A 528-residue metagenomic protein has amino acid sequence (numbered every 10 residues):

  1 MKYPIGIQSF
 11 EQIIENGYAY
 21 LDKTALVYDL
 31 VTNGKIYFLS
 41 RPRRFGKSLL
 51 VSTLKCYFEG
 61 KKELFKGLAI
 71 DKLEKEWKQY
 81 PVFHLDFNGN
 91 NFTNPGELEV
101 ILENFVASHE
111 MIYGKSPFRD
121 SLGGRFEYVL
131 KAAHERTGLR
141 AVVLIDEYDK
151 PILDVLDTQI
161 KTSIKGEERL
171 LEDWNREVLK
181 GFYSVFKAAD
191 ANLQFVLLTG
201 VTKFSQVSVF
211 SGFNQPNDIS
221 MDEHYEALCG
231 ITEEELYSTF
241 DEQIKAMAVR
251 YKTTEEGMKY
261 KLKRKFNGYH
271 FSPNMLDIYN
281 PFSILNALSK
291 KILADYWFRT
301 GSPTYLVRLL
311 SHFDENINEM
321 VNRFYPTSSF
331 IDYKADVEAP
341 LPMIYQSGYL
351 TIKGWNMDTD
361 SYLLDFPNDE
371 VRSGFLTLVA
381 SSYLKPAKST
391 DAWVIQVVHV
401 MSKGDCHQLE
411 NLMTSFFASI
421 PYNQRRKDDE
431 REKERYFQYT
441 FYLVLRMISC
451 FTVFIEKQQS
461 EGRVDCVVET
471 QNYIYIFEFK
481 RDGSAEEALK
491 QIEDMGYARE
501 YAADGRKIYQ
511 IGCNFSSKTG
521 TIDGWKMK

Functional and structural regions predicted by a protein language model:
M1-K433, I448, E469: Phosphate-binding site recognition
V142, Y473-Y475, Y509: Structural motif
K165-E177, R481-A498: Mg2+/Mn2+-dependent nuclease catalytic core
F182-A189, P342-L350, Y439-M447, I492-I511: Metal-dependent nuclease catalytic cores in nucleic-acid-processing enzymes, especially RNase H-like/related
F441, C466-R481, M495: Conserved catalytic cores of phosphodiester-cleaving nucleases, focusing on short active-site segments
V444-Q459: A short acidic/basic microdomain associated with nuclease active sites
K457-Q459, C466-T470, Y501: C-terminal amphipathic alpha-helical interaction region
E500, D504-K528: Domain-level recognition of nuclease-like catalytic cores that cleave nucleotide substrates
